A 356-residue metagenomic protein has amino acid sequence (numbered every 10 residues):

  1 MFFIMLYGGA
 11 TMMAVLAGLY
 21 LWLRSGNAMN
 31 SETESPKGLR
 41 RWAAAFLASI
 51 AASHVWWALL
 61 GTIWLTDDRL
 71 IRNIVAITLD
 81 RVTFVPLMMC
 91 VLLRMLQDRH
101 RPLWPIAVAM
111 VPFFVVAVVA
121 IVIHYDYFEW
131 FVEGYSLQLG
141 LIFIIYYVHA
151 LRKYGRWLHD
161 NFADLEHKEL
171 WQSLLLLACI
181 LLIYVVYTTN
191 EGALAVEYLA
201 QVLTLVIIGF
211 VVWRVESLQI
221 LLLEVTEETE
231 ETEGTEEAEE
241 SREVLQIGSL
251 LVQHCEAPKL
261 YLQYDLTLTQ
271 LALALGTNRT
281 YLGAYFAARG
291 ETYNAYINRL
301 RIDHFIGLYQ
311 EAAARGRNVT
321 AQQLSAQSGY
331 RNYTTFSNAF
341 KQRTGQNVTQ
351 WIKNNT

Functional and structural regions predicted by a protein language model:
M1-V122, W130-F131: N-terminal low-complexity or simple alpha-helical regulatory segments that function as activation/interaction modules
N30-A52, A109, V132-G209: Alpha-helical transmembrane segments of multi-pass integral membrane proteins
D68-L87, L194-E216: Hydrophobic alpha-helical transmembrane segments and immediately flanking/interface helices in integral membrane
P86-P102, I207-T226: Alpha-helical transmembrane segments and their immediate juxtamembrane interface regions
V119-V122, I145-H149, F210-Q219: Juxtamembrane membrane-interface segments at transmembrane alpha-helix termini
Y125-E129, R152-H159, V215-E227: A cytosolic-side transmembrane-helix exit/cap motif
R214-Q342, Q346-T356: Membrane-proximal linker segments that couple transmembrane helices to downstream signaling/catalytic modules
